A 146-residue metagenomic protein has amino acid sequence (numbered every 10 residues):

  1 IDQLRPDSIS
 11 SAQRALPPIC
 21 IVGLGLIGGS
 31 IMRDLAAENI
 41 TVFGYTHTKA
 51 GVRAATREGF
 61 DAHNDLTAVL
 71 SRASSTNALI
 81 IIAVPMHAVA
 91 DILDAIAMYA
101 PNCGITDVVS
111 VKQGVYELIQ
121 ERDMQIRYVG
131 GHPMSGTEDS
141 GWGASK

Functional and structural regions predicted by a protein language model:
I1-N64, L70-R72: NAD(P)+-binding Rossmann beta1-loop-alpha1 motif at the extreme N-terminus of oxidoreductases
A37, M98-N102, E121-I126: Short helix-capping segments at alpha-helix termini
T41, A62, G104, R127-V129: Conserved beta-strand segments of alpha/beta enzyme cores
H47-T48, V84, V108-S110: Short beta->alpha hinge that forms the Motif I/post-I loop of the SAM-binding pocket
A54, G114-E117, T137-W142: Short, charged, surface-exposed secondary-structure boundary motifs
L66-G104: Rossmann-like NAD(P)-binding element
Y99-I119: ADP-ribose/adenylate-binding Rossmann-like module
E121-K146: Rossmann-fold dinucleotide-binding core
